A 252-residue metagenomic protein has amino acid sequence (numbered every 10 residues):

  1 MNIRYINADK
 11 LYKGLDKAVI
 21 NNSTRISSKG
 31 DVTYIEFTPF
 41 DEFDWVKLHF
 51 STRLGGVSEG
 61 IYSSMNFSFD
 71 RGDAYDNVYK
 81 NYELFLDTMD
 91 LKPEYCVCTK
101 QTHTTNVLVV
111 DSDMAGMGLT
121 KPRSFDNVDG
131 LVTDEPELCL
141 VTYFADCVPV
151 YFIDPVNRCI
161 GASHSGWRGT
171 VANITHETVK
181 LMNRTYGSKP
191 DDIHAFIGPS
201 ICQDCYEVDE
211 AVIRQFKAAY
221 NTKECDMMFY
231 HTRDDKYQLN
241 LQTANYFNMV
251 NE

Functional and structural regions predicted by a protein language model:
M1-E252: Active-site microenvironment for binding and transforming phosphate-containing groups
